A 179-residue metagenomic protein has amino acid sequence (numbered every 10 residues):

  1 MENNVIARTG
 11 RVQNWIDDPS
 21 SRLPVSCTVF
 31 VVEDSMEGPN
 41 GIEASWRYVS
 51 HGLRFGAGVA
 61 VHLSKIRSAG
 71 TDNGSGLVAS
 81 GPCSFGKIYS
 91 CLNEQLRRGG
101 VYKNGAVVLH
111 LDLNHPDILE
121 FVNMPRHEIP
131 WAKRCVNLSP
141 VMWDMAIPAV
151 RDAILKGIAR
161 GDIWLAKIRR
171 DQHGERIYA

Functional and structural regions predicted by a protein language model:
M1-A179: Extended catalytic cores of very large enzyme megasubunits
